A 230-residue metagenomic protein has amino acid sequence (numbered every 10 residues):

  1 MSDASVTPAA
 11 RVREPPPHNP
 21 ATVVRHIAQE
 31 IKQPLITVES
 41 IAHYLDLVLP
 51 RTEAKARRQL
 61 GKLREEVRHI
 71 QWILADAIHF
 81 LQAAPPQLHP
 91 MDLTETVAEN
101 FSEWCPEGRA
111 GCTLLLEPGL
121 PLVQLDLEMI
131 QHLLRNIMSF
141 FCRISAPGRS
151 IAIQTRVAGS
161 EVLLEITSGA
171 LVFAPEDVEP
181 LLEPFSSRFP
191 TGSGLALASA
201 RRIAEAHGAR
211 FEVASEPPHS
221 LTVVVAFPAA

Functional and structural regions predicted by a protein language model:
D3-V12, P16-V23, I31-R68: Histidine phosphotransfer helical core of two-component systems
S40-I41, R57-P106: Conserved DHp (HisKA) dimerization/phosphotransfer helix of two-component histidine kinases, i.e., the long coiled-coil
G111-L122: Conserved catalytic submotifs in the C-terminal HATPase_c
G148-S160: Short beta-strand/loop element within the Bergerat-fold HATPase_c
F173-F185: Short conserved segment of the HATPase_c
A196, A200: Short alpha-helical Gxxx[C/S/T] motif in the catalytic ATP-binding
I203-A204: Detector for a conserved hydrophobic position within an alpha-helical segment of the HATPase_c
